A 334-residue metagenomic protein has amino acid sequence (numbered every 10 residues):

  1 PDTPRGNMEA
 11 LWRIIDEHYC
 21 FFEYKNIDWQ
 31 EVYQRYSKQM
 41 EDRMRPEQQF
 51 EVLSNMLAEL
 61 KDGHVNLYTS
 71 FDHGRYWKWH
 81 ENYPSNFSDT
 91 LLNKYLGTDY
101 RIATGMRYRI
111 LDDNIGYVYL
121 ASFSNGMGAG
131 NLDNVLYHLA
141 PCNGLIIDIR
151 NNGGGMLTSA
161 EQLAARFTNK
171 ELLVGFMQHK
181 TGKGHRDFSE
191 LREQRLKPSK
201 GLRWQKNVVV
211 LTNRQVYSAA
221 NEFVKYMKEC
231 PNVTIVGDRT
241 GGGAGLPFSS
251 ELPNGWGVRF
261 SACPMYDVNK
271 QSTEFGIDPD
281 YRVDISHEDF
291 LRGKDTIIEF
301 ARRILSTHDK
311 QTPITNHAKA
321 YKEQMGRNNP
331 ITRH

Functional and structural regions predicted by a protein language model:
P1-H179, R186-E193, N207, S249 (+2 more regions): Flexible, low-complexity junctional segments that flank or bridge functional domains
T158-K294, E299-R302, M325: Conserved acidic, small-residue-rich alpha-beta core segments centered on
R302-D309: Short, hydrophobic alpha-helical segments
